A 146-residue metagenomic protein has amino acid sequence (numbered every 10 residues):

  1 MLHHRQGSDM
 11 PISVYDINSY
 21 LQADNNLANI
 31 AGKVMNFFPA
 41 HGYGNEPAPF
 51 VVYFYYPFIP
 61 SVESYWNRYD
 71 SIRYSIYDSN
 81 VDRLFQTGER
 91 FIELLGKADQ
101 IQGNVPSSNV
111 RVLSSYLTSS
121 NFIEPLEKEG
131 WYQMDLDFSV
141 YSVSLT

Functional and structural regions predicted by a protein language model:
L2-S64, A98-N109: Small/polar-rich, solvent-exposed N-terminal microdomains that initiate assembly or binding
G7-Q22, S75-Q86, S144-T146: Short N-terminal helix-initiation segments at or just after the protein's N-terminus
I59, R73-Y77, L94-D99: Short, surface-exposed linear patches
S61-N67, P125-E129: Short, solvent-exposed beta-strand/turn "edge" segments of beta-rich domains on protein surfaces
W66-R83, F91, W131-S142: Oligomerization/assembly interface segments of phage tail-like spikes and tubes
V81-E89, G103-S108: Short C-terminal domain-edge/linker segments immediately following a structured domain
D82-R83, E89, E93-G96, S119-N121: Surface-exposed, low-hydrophobicity beta-strand/loop segments enriched in small/polar/acidic residues
G96-L145: Acidic-leaning, charged glycine-interspersed low-complexity segments
